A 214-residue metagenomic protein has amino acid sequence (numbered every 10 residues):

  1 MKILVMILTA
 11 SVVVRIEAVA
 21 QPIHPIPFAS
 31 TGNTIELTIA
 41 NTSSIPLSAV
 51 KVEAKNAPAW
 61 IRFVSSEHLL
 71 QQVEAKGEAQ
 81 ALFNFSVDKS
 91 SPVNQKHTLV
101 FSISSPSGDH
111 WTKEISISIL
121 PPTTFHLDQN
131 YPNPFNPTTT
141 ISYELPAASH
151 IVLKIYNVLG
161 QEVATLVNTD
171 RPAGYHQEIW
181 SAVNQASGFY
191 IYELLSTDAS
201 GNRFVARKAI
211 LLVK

Functional and structural regions predicted by a protein language model:
T42-W60, V100-I103: Short acidic, flexible loop segments centered on an aromatic residue
S44-V50, F135-T139, V163: Short acidic/proline- and small/hydrophobic-mixed sequence motifs that coincide with surface turns and coil-to-beta
F63-S90: Intrinsically disordered, low-complexity Pro/Gly/Ser/Thr-rich segments with frequent PxxP/GP/PP motifs and embedded
V87-I119: Terminal connector regions
S116-P121, V183, S187-K214: C-terminal tail/sorting-segment detector
S116-Y131, F135-I155, Q177-W180, A199-G201: Glycine-centered coil/turn sites that cap beta-strands in beta-rich domains
Y156-V163, Y190: Short, glycine-anchored, charge-dense loop/turn motifs used at functional sites
